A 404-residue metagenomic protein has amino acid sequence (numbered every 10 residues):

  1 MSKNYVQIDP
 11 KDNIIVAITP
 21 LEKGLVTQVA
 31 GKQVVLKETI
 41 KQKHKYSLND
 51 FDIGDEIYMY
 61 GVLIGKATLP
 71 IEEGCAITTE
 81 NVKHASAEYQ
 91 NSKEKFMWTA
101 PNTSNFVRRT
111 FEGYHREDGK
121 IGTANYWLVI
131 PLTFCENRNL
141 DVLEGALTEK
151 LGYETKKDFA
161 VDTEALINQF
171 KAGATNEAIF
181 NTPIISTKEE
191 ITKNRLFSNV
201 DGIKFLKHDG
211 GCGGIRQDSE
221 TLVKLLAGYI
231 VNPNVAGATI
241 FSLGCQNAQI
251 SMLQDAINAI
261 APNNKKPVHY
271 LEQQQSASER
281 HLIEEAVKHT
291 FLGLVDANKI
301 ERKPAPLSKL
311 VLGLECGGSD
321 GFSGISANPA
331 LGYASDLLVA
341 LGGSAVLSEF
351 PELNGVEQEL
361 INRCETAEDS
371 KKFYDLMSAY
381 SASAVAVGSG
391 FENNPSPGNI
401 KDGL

Functional and structural regions predicted by a protein language model:
M1-L404: Metallocofactor- and cofactor-centric catalytic cores in central/energy metabolism, strongly enriched
